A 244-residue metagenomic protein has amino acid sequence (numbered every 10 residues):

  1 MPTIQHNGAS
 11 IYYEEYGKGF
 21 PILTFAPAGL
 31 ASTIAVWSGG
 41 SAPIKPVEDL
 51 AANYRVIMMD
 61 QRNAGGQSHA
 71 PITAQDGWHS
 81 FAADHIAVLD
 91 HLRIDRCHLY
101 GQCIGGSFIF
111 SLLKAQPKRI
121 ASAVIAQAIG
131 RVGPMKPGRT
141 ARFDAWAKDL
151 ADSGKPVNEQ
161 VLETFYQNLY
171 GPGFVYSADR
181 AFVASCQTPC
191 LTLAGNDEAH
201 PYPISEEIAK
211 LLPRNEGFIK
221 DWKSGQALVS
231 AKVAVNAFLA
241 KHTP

Functional and structural regions predicted by a protein language model:
N7-S68: Conserved HGGG/HGGXW glycine-rich cap/lid loop of the alpha/beta-hydrolase fold
S68-A82: Catalytic nucleophile-loop/oxyanion-hole region of alpha/beta-hydrolase and closely related hydrolase-like folds
H79-C97: Conserved acidic catalytic loop of the alpha/beta-hydrolase fold
D95-R131: Conserved hydrolase catalytic core segment
V132-C186: The alpha/beta-hydrolase serine catalytic core
C186, T192-A194: Short beta-strand/loop motif that positions the catalytic acidic residue of the alpha/beta-hydrolase fold
E198-I204: Conserved alpha/beta-hydrolase "acid-adjacent" motif
N215-P244: Catalytic active-site module of serine/aspartate enzymes centered on a nucleophile-bearing elbow/loop
